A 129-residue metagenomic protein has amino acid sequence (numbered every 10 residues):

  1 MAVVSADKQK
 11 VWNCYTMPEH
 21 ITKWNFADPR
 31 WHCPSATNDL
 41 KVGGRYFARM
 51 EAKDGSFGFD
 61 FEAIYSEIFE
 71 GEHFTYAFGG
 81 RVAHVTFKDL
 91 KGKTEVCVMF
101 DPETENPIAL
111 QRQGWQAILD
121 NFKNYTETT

Functional and structural regions predicted by a protein language model:
M1, K8, C33, R45 (+4 more regions): Intrinsic-disorder/low-complexity, polar/charged segments enriched in Ser/Thr/Lys/Arg/Asp/Glu/Gln
M1-S5, D39, R49, I64 (+1 more regions): Generic structural detector for well-ordered beta-strands
M1-W31: Hydrophobic ligand-binding cavity/cleft-lining segments
V11-W12, I21, Y46-A48, Y65 (+3 more regions): Hydrophobic pocket/interface hotspot
F26-S35, G80-V82: A short, amphipathic edge element
H32-Y76: Glycine-rich portal/gate segments that line the openings of hydrophobic small-molecule binding cavities
E72-I118, F122-N124: Beta-strand/loop substructures that line and gate deep hydrophobic ligand-binding cavities in soluble
